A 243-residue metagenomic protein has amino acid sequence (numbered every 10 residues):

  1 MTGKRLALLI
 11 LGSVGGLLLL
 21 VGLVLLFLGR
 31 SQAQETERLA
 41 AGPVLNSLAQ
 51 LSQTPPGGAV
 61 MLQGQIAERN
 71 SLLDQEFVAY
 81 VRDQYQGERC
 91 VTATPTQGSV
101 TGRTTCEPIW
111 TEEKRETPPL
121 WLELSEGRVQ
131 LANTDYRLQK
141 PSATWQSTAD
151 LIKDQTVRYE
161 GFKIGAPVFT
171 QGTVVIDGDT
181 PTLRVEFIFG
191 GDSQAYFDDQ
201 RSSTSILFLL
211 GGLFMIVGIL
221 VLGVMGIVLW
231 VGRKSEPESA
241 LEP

Functional and structural regions predicted by a protein language model:
M1-P243: OB-fold and OB-like single-stranded nucleic-acid-recognition modules and their adjacent interaction interfaces
